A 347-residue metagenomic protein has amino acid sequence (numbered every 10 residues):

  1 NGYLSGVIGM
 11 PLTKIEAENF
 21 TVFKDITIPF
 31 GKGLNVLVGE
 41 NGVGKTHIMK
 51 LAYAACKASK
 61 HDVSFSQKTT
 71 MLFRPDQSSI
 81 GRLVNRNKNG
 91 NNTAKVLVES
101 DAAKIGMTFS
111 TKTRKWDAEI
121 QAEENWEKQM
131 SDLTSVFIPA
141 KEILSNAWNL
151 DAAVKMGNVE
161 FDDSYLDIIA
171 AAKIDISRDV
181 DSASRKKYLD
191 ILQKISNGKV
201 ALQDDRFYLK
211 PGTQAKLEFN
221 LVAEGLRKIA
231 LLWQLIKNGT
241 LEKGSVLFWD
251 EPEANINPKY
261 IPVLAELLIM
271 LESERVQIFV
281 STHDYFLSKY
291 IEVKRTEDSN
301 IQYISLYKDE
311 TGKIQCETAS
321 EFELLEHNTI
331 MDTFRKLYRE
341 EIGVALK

Functional and structural regions predicted by a protein language model:
G2-E16, A55-L247, D309-K347: Phosphate-coordinating catalytic segments in nucleotide- and nucleic-acid-processing enzymes
I8-Y53: Pre-Walker A-like glycine/lysine-rich segment at the N-terminus of P-loop NTPase domains
I26-K32, G239-E242, M270: Phosphate-binding P-loop
K243-S245, R275-F279: Loop/turn-to-beta-strand initiation segments
D250-P252: Walker B catalytic acidic pair
N257-P258: Conserved D-loop-proximal element of ABC-family nucleotide-binding domains
V263-L264: Conserved hydrophobic alpha-helix in the ABC-type ATPase nucleotide-binding domain
S281-H283: H-loop/switch region of ABC-family ATPase nucleotide-binding domains
